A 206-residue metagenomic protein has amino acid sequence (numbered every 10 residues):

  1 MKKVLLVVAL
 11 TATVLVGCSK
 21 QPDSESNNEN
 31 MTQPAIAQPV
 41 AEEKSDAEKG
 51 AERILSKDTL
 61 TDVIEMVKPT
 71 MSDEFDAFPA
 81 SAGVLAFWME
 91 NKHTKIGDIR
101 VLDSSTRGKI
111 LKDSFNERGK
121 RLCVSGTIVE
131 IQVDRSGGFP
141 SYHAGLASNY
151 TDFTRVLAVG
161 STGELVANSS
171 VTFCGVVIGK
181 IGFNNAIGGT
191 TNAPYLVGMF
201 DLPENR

Functional and structural regions predicted by a protein language model:
M1-V4: Positively charged n-region of N-terminal signal peptides that target proteins for export
V14-G17: C-terminal motif of bacterial Sec signal peptides marking the signal peptidase cleavage site
K20-Q21, E25-R206: OB-fold and OB-like single-stranded nucleic-acid-recognition modules and their adjacent interaction interfaces
